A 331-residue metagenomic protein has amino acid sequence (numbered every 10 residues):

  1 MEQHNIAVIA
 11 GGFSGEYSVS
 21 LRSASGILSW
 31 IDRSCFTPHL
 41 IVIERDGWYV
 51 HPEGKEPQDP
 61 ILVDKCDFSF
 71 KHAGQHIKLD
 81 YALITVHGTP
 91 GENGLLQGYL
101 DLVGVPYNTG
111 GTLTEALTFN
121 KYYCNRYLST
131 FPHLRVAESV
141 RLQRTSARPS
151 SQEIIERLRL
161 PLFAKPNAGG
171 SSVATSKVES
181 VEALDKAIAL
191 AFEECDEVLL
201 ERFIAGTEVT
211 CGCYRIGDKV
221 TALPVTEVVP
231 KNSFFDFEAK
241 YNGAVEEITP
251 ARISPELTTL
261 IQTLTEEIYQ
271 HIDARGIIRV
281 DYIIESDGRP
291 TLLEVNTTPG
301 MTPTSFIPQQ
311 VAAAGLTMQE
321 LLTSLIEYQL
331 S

Functional and structural regions predicted by a protein language model:
M1-L113, L117-F119, Y123, Q143-E153: ATP-binding N-terminal substructure of ATP-dependent carboxylate-amine bond-forming enzymes
E2-A10, S14, L117-G206: Active-site nucleotide/adenylate-binding loops and adjacent lid/helix of ATP-dependent enzymes
T37, P106, R135, E197 (+1 more regions): Residue-level detector of anion-binding/catalytic polar loops
G88, V228-K231, N296-Q310: Glycine-rich phosphate/pyrophosphate-binding beta-alpha loops
E179-T263, I284, R289-T291: Phosphate-binding site of ATP-dependent enzymes
R202, G212, Y269-M301, V311: Conserved metal-phosphate-binding beta-hairpin within the catalytic cores of diverse ATP-dependent phosphoryl-transfer
E227-I278, Q309-S331: Active-site "cap" helix and flanking loop/linker of ATP-utilizing ligase/carboxylase catalytic domains
